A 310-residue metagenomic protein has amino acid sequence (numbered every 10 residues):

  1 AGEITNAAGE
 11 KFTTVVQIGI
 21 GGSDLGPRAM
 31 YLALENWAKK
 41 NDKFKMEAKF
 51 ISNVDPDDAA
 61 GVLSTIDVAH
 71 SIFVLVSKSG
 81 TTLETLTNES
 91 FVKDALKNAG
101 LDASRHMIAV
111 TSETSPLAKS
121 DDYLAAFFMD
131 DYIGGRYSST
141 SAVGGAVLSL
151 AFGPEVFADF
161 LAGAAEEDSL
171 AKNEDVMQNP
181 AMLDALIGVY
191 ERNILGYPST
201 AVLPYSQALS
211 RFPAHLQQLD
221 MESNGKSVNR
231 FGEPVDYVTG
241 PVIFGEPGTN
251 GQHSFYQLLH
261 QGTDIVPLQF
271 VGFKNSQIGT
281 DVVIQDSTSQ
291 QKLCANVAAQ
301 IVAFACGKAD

Functional and structural regions predicted by a protein language model:
A1-T5, M30-Y31, E35-H70: Glycine-rich oxoanion-binding loops at beta->alpha junctions
A1-V15: Long amphipathic N-terminal alpha/beta scaffold segment
G2, G26-A38, F44, V228 (+2 more regions): Non-catalytic terminal/interface segments that mediate subunit docking, oligomerization, and allosteric communication
E10-T13, F44, L195-P198: A short, charged/proline- and glycine-enriched loop that marks the coil->beta-strand transition at the N-terminal
T13-S23, R28-A33: Carboxylate/His-rich catalytic cores and anion/metal-binding grooves
T14, E47, H106: Conserved beta-strand and immediately adjacent loop positions that scaffold enzyme active sites
I18, D58, L63, A69-D310: A SIS-like phosphosugar-recognition module
